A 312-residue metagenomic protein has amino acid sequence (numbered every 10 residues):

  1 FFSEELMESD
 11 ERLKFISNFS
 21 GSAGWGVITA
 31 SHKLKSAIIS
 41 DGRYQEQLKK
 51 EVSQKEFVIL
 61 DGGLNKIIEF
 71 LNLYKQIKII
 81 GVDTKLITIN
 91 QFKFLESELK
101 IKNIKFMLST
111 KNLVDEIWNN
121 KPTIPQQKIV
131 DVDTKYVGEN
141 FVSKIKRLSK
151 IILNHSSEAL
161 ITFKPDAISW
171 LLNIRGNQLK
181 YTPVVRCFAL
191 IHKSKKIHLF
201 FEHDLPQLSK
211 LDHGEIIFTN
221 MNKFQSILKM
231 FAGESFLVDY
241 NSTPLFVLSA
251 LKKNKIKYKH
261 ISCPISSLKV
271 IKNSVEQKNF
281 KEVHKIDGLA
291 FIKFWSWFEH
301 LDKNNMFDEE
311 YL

Functional and structural regions predicted by a protein language model:
F1-F2, P165-I168, N241-P244, W297-E299 (+1 more regions): A glycine-rich phosphate-binding loop feature that marks nucleotide/adenosyl-phosphate handling sites
F1-L73, D83, I87, Q91-M230 (+1 more regions): N-terminal accessory/capping or targeting/presequence segment of soluble
G26, I80, F280: Divalent metal-coordination and catalytic microenvironments
K49-E51, M230-F231, K257-C263, A290-E299: Short acidic (Asp/Glu) and glycine-rich catalytic loops that position anionic groups and cofactors
I77-G81, L208-P264, K269: Conserved catalytic alpha/beta cores of large enzymes that bind or transform nucleotide phosphates and polynucleotides
E98-T123, T243-N279: Terminal amphipathic helices with adjacent charged low-complexity linkers/tails
S267-L312: Long, K/E/R/D-enriched contiguous segments that form extended
